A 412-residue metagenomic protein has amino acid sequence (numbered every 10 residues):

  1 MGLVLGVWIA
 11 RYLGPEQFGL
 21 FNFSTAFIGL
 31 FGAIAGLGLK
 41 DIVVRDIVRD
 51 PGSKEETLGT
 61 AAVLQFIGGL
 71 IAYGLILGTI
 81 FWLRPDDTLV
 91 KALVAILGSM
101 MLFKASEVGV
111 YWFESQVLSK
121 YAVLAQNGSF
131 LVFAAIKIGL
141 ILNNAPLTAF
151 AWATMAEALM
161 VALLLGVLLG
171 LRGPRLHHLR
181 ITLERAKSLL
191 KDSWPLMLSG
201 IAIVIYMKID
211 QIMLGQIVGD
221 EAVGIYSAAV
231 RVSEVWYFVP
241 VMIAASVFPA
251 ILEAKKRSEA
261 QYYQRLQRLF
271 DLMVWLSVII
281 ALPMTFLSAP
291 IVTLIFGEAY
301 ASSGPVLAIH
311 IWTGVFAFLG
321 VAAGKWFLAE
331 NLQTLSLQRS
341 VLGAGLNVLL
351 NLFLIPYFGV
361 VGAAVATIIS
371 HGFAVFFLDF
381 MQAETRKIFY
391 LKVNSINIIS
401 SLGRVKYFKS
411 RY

Functional and structural regions predicted by a protein language model:
M1-G2, S129, F133, F150-L165 (+4 more regions): Transmembrane helical elements of multi-pass membrane transporters/channels
M1-K40, I80, F130-A134, A158 (+3 more regions): Signature of the first transmembrane helix
S24, G36-I80, A92-L93, G98 (+1 more regions): Membrane-water interface segments that mark the loop-to-transmembrane alpha-helix transition
A35-G52, S115, S233-E259, Y263 (+2 more regions): Helix-loop junctions and terminal segments of transmembrane helices in multi-pass membrane transport/translocation
D46-P51, L102-Q126, T148, K256 (+1 more regions): Membrane-interface junctions at transmembrane-helix termini in multi-pass inner-membrane proteins
I80-L97, D220, A260, T285-G314: Interfacial segments at transmembrane-helix termini and the short loops linking adjacent helices
K91-G98, L124-L171, L342-L346, V360-Q382: Hydrophobic alpha-helical transmembrane segments
K120, L147-A151, L165-M207, A250-Q264 (+1 more regions): Interhelical loop/hinge segments that connect adjacent transmembrane helices in multipass membrane
